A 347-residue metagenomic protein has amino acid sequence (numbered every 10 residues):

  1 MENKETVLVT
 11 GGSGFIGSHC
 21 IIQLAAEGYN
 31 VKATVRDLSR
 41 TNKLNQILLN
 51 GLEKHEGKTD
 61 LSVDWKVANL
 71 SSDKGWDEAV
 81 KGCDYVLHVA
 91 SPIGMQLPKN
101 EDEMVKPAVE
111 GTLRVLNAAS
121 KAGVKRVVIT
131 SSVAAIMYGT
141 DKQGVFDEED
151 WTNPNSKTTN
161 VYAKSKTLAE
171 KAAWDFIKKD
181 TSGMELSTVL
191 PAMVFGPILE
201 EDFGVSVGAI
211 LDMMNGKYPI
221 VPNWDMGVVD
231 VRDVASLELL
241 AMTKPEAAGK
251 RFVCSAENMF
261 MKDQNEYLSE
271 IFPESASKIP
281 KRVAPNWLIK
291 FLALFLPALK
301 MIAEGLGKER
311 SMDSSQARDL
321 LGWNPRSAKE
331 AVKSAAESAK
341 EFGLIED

Functional and structural regions predicted by a protein language model:
E5-Y29, T34: N-terminal Rossmann NAD(P)H-binding glycine-rich loop of SDR-like oxidoreductase domains
S39-R40, L49-E110: NAD(P)H-binding glycine-rich loop region in Rossmannoid oxidoreductase-like domains and their noncatalytic homologs
H88, P92, P98-Y162: Conserved Rossmann-fold NAD(P)-dependent oxidoreductase catalytic core, especially the SDR/UDP-sugar
L97-P98, N153-T158, E200-E201, V207-V229 (+1 more regions): A conserved pocket-lining segment of Rossmann-fold NAD(P)-dependent short-chain dehydrogenase/reductase
K157-L186: Active-site Tyr-X1-5-Lys
D180-M184, V194-A209, A241-F252: Glycine/proline-rich active-site loop of Rossmann-fold NAD(P)-dependent oxidoreductases
L237-L299, D319, A328-D347: Mid/C-terminal beta-alpha module of Rossmann-like enzyme folds, strongest in SDR-family dehydrogenases/epimerases
